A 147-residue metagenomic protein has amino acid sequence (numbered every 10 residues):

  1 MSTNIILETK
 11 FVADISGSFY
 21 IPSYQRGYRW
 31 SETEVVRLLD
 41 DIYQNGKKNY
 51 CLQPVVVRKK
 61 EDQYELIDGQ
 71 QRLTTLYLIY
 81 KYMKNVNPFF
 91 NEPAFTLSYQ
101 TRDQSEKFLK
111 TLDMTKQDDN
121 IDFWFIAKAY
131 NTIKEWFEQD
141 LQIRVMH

Functional and structural regions predicted by a protein language model:
M1-H147: Glycine- and hydrophobic-rich flexible loops that cap the catalytic core of alpha/beta enzyme folds
